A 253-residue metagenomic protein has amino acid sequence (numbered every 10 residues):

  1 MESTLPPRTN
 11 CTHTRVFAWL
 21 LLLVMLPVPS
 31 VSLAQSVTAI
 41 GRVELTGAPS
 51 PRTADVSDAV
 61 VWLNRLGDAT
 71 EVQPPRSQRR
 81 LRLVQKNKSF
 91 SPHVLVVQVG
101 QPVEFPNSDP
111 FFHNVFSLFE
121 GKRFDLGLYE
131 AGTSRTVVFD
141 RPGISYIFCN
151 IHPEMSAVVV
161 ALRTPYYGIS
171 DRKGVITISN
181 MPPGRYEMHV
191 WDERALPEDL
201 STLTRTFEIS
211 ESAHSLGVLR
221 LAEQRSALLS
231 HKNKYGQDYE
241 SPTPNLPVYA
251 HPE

Functional and structural regions predicted by a protein language model:
M1-H13: N-terminal secretory signal peptides that target proteins for export/translocation
S3-T4, V24-L26, P244: Compositionally biased, intrinsically disordered/low-complexity regions enriched for serine, proline and threonine
L5, S32-A34: Serine/proline-rich low-complexity intrinsically disordered segments, especially terminal tails, linkers
N10-H13, W19-L21, A34: Residue-level detector of bioactive/disordered segments in secreted/extracellular proteins and virion assembly
F17-P29: Bacterial N-terminal signal peptides
A34-E253: Extracytoplasmic copper-binding redox domains, predominantly the cupredoxin/blue-copper superfamily
